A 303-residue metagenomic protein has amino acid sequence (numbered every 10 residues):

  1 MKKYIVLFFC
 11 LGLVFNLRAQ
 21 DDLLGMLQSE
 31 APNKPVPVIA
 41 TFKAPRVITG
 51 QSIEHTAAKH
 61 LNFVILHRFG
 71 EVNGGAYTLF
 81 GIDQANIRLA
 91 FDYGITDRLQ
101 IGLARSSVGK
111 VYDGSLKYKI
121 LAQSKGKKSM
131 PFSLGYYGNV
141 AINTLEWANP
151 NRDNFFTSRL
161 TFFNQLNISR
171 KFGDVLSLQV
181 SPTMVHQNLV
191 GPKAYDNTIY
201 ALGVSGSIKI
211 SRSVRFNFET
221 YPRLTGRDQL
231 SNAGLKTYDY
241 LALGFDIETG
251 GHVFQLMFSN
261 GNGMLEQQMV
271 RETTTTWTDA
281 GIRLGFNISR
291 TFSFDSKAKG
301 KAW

Functional and structural regions predicted by a protein language model:
M1-L23: Bacterial Sec-dependent N-terminal signal peptides
Q20-N151, L160-N164, S169-V180, V185-N188 (+3 more regions): Transmembrane beta-barrel domains of Gram-negative outer membranes and organellar outer membranes
K193-D228: A contiguous binding-surface segment within folded domains or other stable secondary-structure elements
